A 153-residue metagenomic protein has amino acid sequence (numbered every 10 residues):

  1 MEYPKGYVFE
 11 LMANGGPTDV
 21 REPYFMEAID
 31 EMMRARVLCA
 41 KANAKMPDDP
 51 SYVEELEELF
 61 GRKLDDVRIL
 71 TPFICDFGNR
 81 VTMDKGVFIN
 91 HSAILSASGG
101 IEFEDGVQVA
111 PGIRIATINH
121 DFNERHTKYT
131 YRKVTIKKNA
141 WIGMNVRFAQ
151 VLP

Functional and structural regions predicted by a protein language model:
M1-D66: Terminal amphipathic alpha-helical/low-complexity segments used for targeting or macromolecular assembly
E2-Y3, Y7-V20, P111-G112, A116-K138 (+1 more regions): Glycine-rich hexapeptide-repeat left-handed beta-helix
E22-Y24, N79, G99, H126: Solvent-exposed, flexible loop/coil residues
P47-S51, E102, P153: Alpha-helix N-cap and coil->helix boundary residues
D48-P50, R68-P72, N90-I94, F122-R125: Short gly/ser/thr-rich secondary-structure transition/capping motifs
F60-R62, Q108, T127: Generic structural signal for beta-strand residues in well-ordered domains
L70-T71, D76-N79, D84-K85, I89-H91 (+6 more regions): Left-handed beta-helix
